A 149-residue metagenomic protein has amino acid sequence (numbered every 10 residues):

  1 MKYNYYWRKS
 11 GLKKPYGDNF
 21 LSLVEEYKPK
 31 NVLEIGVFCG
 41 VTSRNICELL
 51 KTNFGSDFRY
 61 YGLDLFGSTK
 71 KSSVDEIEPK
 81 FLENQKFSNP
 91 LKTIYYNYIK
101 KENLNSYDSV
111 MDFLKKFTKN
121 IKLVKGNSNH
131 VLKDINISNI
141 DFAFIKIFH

Functional and structural regions predicted by a protein language model:
K2-S10, K14-H149: S-adenosylmethionine/decaboxylated-SAM
